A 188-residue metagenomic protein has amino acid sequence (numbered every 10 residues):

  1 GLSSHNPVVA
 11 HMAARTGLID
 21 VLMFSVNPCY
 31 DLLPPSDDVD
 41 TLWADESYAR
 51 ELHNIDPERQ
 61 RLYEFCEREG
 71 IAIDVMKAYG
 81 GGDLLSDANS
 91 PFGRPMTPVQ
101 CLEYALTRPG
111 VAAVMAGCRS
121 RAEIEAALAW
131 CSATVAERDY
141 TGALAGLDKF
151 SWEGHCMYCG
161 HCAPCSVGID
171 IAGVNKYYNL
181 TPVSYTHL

Functional and structural regions predicted by a protein language model:
G1-D74, G82: Glycine/proline-rich, positively charged, aromatic-decorated active-site loop/lid region on the catalytic face
H5, M76-K77, V114-R119: Short acidic/histidine-rich active-site segments
I73, I124, V174: Conserved, mostly hydrophobic/aromatic
L84-P91, E125-C131: Histidine/acidic-residue-rich catalytic or RNA/ligand-binding cores of hydrolases and nuclease-related proteins
A105-A143: N-terminal pre-core extensions flanking Radical SAM catalytic domains
W152-Y158: Short metal-coordination and nucleic-acid-contact micro-motifs, chiefly zinc-binding Cys/His arrays
S166-P182: Iron-sulfur (Fe-S) cluster-binding segments and ferredoxin-like electron-carrier domains, especially [2Fe-2S]
T186-H187: Conserved small/polar residues in nucleotide/adenosyl-binding loops
